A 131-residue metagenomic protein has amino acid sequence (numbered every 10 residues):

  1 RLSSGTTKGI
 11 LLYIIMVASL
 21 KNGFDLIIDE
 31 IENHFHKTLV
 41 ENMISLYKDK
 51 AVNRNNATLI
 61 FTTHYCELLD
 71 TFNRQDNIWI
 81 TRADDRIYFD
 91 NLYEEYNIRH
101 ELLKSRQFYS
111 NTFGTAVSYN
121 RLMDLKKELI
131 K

Functional and structural regions predicted by a protein language model:
R1-V17, I31-K37: Conserved ABC ATPase signature
K8-G9, F24, T58: Conserved active-site beta-strand-loop modules that form the wall/rim of enzyme catalytic pockets and either contain
M16-F24: Short basic/glycine-enriched coil/helix segment immediately N-terminal to the Walker B
L26-E30: Catalytic Walker B motif of ABC-type/P-loop ATPase nucleotide-binding domains
N42-K131: C-terminal lobe/lid and adjacent interdomain/linker elements of RecA-like ASCE P-loop ATPase modules
